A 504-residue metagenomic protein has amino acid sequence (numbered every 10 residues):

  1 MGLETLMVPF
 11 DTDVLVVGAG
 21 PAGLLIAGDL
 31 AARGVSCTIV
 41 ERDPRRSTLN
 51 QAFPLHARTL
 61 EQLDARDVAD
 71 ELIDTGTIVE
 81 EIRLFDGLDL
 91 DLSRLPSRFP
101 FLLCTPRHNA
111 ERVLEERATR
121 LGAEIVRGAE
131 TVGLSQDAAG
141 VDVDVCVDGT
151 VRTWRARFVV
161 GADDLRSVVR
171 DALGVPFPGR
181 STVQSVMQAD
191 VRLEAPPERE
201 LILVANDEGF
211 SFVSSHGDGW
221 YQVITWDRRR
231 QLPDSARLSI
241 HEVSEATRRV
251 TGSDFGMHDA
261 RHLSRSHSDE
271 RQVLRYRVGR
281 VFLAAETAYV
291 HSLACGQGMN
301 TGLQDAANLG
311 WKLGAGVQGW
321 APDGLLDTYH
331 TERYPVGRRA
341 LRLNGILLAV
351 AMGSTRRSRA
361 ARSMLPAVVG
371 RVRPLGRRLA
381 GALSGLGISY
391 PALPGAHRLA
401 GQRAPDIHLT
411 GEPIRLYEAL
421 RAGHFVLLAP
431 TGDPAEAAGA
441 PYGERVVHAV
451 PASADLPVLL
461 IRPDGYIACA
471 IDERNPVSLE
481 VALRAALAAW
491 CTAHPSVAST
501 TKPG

Functional and structural regions predicted by a protein language model:
G2-A360, P366-G370, V497-K502: Core Rossmann-like FAD-binding/catalytic domain of the broad FAD-dependent monooxygenase superfamily
E4-L6, A315-F425, P430-A440, D455-L456 (+3 more regions): C-terminal helical "tail/cap" subdomain of flavin- and related membrane-associated enzymes
L15-V17, L283-A284, V426-L428, L459-I461: Structural motif
A22, R228, G432-D433, Y466: Short, glycine-/Ser/Thr-/acidic-enriched flexible segments
D218, A422, D464-G465: Short, solvent-exposed coil/turn segments at beta-strand boundaries
A288, V458-A468: Short, glycine-anchored, charge-dense loop/turn motifs used at functional sites
E444-V450: Thiol-based oxidoreductase modules, predominantly thioredoxin-like and allied folds used for disulfide exchange
